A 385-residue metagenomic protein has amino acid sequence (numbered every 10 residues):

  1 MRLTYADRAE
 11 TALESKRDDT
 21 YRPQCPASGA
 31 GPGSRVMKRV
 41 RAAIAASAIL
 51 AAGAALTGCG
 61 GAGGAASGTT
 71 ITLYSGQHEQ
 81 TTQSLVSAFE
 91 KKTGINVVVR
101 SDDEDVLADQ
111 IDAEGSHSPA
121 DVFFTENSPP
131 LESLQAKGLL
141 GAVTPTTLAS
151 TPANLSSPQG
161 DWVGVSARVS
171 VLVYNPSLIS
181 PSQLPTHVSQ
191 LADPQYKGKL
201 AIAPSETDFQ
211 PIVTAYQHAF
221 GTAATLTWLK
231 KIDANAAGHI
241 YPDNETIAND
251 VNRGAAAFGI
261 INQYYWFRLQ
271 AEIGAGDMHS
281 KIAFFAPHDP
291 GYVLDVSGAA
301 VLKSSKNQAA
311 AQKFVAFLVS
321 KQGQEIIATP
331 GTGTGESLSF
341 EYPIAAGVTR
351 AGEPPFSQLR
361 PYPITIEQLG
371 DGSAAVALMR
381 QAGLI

Functional and structural regions predicted by a protein language model:
M1-T70, I385: Short, low-complexity disordered leader/linker segments with a strong preference for bacterial N-terminal type II
G60-E132, I385: Early extracytoplasmic/lumenal segment of secretory-pathway proteins
T72, V171-V173, G298-A300: Residues embedded in well-ordered beta-strands
G76-Q83, D102-V106, S118-A256, Y264-W266 (+1 more regions): Extracytoplasmic ligand-binding site segments that recognize negatively charged/polar headgroups
Q83-S87, K91, D109, A113 (+11 more regions): Solvent-exposed, polar/charged alpha-helical surfaces in well-ordered, non-transmembrane soluble domains, broadly
A224, Y241-S304, E341-A351: Extracytoplasmic/periplasmic substrate-binding proteins
A299-Y362: Mature extracytoplasmic/periplasmic domains
S357-I385: Conserved C-terminal helix/tail region of periplasmic/extracytoplasmic solute-binding proteins
